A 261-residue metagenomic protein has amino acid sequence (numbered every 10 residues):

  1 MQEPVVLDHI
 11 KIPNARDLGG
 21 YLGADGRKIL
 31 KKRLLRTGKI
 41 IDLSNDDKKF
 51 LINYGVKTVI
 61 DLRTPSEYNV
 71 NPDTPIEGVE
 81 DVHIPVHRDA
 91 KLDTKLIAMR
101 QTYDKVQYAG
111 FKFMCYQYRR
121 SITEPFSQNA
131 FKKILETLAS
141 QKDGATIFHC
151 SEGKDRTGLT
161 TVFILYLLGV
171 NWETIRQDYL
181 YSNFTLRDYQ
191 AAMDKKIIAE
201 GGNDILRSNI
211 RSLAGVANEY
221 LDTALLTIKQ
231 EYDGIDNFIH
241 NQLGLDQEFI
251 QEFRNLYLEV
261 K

Functional and structural regions predicted by a protein language model:
M1-I147, T160-K261: Cys-dependent protein tyrosine phosphatase-like superfamily
E152, R156-T157: Ser/Thr-glycine-rich phosphate-binding loops at phosphate-binding pockets of nucleotides, nucleotide cofactors
